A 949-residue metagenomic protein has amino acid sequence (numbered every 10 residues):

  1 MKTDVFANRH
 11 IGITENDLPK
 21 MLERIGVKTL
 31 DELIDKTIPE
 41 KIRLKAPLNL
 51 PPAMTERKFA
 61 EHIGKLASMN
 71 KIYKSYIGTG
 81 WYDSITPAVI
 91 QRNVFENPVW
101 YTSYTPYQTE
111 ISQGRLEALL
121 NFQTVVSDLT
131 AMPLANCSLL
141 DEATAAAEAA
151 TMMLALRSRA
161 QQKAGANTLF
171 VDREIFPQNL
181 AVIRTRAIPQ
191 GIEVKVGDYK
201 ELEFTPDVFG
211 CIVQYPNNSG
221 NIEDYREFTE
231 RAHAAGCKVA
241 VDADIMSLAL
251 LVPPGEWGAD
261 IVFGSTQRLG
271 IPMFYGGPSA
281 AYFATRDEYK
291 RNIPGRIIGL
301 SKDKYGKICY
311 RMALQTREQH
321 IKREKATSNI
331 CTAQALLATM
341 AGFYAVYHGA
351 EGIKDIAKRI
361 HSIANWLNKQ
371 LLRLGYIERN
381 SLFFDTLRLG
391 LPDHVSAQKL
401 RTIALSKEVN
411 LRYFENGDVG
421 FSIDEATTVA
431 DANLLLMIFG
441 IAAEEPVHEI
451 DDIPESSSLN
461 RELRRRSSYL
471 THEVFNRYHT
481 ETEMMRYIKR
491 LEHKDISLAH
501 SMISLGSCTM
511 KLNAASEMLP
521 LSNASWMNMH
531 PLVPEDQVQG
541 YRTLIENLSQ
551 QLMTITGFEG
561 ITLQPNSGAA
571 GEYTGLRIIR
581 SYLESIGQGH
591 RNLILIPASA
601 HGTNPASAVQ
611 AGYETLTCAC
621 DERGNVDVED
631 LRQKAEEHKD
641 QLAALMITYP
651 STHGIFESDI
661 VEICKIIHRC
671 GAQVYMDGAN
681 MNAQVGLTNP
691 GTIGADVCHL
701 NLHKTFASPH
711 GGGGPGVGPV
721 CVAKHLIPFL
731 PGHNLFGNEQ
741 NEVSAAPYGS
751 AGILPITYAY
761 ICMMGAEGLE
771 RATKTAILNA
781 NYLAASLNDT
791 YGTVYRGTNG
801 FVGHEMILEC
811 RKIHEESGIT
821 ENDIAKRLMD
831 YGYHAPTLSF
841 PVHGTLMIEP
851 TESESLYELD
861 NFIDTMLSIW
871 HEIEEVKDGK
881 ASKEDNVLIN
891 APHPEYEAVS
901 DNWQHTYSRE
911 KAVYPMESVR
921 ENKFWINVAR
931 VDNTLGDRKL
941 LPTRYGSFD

Functional and structural regions predicted by a protein language model:
M1-R24, K36-Y76, I85-Y101, Y107-E110 (+14 more regions): Non-catalytic terminal extensions of PLP-dependent enzymes
T105-R115, N121-Q123, N136: N-terminal export/assembly segments and adjacent metallocofactor-ligating motifs of anaerobic energy-metabolism
V125-A146, G165, L169: A conserved hydrophobic secondary-structure block that centers on an alpha-helix together with its immediately flanking
A135, E193-G197, R379, R412 (+3 more regions): General small-molecule cofactor/ligand-binding pocket signal
T144-C309, L371, R388-L391, T402 (+3 more regions): Conserved PLP-enzyme active-site core in the AAT-like
I271-A284, E288-Y289, A333-L337, S422 (+6 more regions): Conserved phosphate/anionic-ligand binding catalytic regions in large, soluble enzymes, centered on
K302-L337, L735-L754: Active-site region of PLP-dependent enzymes
